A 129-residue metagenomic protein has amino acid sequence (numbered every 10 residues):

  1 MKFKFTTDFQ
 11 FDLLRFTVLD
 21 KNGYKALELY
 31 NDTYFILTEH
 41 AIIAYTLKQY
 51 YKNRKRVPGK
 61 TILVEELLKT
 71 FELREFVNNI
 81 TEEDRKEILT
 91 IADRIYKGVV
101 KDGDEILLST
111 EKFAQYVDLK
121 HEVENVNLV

Functional and structural regions predicted by a protein language model:
M1-K112: Noncatalytic partner-interaction/assembly domains of nucleic-acid and motor enzyme complexes, especially the accessory
T38, I42, V117-V129: A short N-terminal interaction module
